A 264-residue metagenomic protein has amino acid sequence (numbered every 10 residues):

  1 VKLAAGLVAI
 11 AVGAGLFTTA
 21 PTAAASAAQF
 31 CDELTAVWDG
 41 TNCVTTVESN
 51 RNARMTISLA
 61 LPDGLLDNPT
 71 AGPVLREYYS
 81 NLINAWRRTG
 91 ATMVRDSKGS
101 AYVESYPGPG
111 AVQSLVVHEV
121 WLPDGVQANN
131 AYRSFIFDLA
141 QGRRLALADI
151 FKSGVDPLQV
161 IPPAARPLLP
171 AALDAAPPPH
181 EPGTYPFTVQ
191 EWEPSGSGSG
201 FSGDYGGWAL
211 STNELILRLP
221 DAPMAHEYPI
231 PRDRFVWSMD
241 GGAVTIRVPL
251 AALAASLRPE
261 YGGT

Functional and structural regions predicted by a protein language model:
K2-A4, A20-T264: Compositionally biased intrinsically disordered regions enriched in Thr/Gly
G6-T18: Bacterial N-terminal signal peptides
